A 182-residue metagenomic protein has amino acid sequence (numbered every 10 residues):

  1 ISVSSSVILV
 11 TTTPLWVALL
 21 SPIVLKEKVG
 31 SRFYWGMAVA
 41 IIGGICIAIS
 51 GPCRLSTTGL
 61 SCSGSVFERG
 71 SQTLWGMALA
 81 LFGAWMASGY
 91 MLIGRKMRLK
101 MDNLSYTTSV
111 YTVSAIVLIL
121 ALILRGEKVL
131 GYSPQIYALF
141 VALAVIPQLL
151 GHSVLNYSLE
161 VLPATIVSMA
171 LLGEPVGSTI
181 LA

Functional and structural regions predicted by a protein language model:
I1, L19-L20, C46, A78-I93 (+3 more regions): Hydrophobic alpha-helical transmembrane segments of multi-pass membrane transport proteins, especially secondary
S4, G30, L104-S105, T165: Residues that define the loop-to-transmembrane-helix transition and helix capping in multi-pass membrane transporters
L9-I23, A38, V113-V117, I166-A182: Alpha-helical transmembrane segments of compact multi-pass small-molecule transporters, enriched in specific families
T11-T12, Y34-I41, L81-W85, T108-T112 (+3 more regions): Residue-level signature of the transmembrane alpha-helical core of multi-pass small-molecule transporters
V17-A18, G59-G126: Transmembrane alpha-helical segments that form core, pore/gating elements of small-molecule transporters/exporters
L19-L20, V29-S65, A84, L118 (+2 more regions): Hydrophobic transmembrane alpha-helices of multi-pass small-molecule transport proteins
L25-E27, L99, E160: Membrane-helix boundary and inter-helical linker elements of multi-pass secondary transporters
K28-Y34, D102-L104, S133-P134: Membrane-helix interface segments
